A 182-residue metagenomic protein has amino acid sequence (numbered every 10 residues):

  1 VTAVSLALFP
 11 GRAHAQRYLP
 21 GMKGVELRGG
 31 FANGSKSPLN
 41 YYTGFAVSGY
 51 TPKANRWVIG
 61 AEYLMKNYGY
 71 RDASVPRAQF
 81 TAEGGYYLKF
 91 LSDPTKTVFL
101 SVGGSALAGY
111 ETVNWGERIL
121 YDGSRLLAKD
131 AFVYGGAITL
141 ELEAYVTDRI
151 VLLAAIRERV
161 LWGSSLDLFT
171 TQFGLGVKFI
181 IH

Functional and structural regions predicted by a protein language model:
T2-A3, A13: Cleavable N-terminal signal peptides
G11-K66, G174, K178-H182: Short glycine/proline- and aromatic-enriched beta-strand/turn motifs that initiate or cap beta-hairpins
R17-L19, L107-V146: A mid-sequence interfacial segment
G21-K23, S37-T43, S74-A82, V98 (+2 more regions): Residues that define the transmembrane beta-barrel architecture of outer-membrane proteins
R28, N40-Y42, S48, R56-V58 (+5 more regions): Residue-level detection of beta-strand scaffold positions
G30-N33, Y68-V75, D122-A128, V160-S164: Extracellular loop and loop/strand-boundary signature of outer-membrane beta-barrel proteins
A46-Y121, F179-H182: Gram-negative (and chloroplast) outer-membrane scaffold detector with strong preference for beta-barrel transmembrane
L64, I138-H182: Predominantly the C-terminal beta-signal and adjacent terminal strand-loop region of outer-membrane beta-barrel
